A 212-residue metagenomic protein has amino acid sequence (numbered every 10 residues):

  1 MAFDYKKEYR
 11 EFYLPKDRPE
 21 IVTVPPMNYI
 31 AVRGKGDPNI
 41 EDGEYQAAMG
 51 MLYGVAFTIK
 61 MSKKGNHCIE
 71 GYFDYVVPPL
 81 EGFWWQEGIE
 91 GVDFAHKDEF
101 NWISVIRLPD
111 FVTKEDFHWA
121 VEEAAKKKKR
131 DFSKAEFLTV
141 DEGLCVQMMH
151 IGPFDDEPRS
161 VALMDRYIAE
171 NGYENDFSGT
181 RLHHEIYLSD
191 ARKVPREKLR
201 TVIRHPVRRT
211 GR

Functional and structural regions predicted by a protein language model:
M1-R212: A solvent-exposed interaction/effector surface
